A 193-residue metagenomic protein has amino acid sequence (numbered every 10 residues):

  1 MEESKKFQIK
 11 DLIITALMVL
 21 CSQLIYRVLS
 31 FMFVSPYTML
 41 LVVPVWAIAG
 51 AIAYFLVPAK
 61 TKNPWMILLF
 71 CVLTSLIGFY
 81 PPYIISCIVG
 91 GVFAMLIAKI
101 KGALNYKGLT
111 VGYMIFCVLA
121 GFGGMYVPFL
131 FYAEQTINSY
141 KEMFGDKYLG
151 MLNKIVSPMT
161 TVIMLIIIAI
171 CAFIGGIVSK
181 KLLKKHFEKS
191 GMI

Functional and structural regions predicted by a protein language model:
M1-I9, L183-I193: Short, charged juxtamembrane terminal tails flanking transmembrane helices
E2-L68: Hydrophobic transmembrane alpha-helices
L12-L17, P44, P64, L68-L69 (+4 more regions): Hydrophobic alpha-helical transmembrane segments
L17-V19, L24, I88-M125, G176: Short helix-perturbing small/polar motifs within transmembrane alpha-helices
M18-Y26, S30, G50-Y54, G78 (+4 more regions): Alpha-helical transmembrane segments of multipass membrane proteins
L29, F33, Y37, T61 (+7 more regions): Membrane-interfacial segments
S30-S35, M39, V72-L96: Interfacial aromatic-anchored transmembrane helix boundaries in multi-pass membrane proteins
V111-F187: Membrane-embedded alpha-helical hairpins and interfacial helices in multi-pass inner-membrane proteins
